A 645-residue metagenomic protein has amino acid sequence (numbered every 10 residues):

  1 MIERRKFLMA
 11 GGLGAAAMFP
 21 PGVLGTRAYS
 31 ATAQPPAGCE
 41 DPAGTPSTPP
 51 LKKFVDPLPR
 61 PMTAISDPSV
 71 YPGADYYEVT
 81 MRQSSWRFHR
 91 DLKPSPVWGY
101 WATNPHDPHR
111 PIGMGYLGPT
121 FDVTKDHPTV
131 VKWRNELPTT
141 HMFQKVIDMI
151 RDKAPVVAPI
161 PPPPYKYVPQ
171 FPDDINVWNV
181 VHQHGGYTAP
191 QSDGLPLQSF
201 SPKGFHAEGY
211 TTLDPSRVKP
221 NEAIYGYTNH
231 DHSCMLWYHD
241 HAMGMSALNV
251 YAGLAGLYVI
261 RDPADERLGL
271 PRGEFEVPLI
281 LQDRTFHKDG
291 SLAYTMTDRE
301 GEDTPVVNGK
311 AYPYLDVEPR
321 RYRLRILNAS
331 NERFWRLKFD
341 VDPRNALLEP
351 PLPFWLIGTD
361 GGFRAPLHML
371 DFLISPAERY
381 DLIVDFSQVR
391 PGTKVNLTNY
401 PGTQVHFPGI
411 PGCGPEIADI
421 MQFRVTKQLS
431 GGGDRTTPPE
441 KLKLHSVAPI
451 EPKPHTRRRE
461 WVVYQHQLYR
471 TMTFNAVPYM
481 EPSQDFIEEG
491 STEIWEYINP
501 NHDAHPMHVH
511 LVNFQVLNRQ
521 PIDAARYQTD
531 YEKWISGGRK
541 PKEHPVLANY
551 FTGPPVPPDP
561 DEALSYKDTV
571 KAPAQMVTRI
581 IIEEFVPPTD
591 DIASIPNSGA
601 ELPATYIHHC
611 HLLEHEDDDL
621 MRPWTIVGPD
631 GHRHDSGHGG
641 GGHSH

Functional and structural regions predicted by a protein language model:
E3-Q183, Y187-T212, E222, Y294-L327 (+4 more regions): N-terminal, post-signal-peptide metal-ligating segments of extracellular/periplasmic oxidoreductases, dominated by
V79, V131, V181, D240 (+6 more regions): Divalent metal-coordination and catalytic microenvironments
R90, H141-I147, R333-F339, H505-V509: Short, hydrophobic/aromatic beta-strand segments
T129-V131, S216-I224, S375-V384, A572-I582: Short Pro-Gly-centered flexible turn/kink motifs
V168-L213, L347-L370, P454, R458-H645: Active-site pocket scaffolds in enzymes
T188-H206, L281-K443: Histidine- and aromatic-rich segments of cupredoxin/plastocyanin-like copper-binding domains
D214-M245: A conserved hydrophobic secondary-structure block that centers on an alpha-helix together with its immediately flanking
G244-L248, G402-F407, E614-D619: Short acidic/polar inter-strand loop motif in beta-rich domains
